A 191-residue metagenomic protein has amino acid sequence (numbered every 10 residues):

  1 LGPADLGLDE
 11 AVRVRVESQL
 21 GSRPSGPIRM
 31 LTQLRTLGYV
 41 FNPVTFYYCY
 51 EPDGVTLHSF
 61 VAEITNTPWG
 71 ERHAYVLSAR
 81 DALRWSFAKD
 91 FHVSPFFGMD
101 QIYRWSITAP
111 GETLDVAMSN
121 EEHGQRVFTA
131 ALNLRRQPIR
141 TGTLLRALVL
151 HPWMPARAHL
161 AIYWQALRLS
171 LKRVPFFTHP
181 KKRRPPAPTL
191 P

Functional and structural regions predicted by a protein language model:
L1-P191: Mature, function-bearing regions of proteins
